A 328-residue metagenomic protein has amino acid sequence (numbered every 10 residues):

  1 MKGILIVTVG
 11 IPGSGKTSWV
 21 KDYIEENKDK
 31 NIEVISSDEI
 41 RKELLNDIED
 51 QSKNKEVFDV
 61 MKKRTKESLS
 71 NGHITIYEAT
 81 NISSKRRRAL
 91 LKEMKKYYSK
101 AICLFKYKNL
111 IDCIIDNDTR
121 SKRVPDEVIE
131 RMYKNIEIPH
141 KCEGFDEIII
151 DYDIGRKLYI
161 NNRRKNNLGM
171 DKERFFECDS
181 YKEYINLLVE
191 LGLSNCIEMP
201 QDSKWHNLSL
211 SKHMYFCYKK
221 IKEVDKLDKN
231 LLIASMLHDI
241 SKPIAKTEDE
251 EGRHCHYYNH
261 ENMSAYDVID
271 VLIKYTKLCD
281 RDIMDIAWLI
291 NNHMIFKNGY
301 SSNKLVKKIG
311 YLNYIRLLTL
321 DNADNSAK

Functional and structural regions predicted by a protein language model:
K2-V9, S14, D22, L110-N167: Conserved GTP-binding G-domain of TRAFAC-class P-loop NTPases and closely related GTPase folds
S18-H73, I114: Conserved substrate/cofactor phosphate-moiety recognition/catalytic segment in nucleotide-dependent phosphotransferases
D29-V34, A101-C103, E147-D151: Conserved beta-strand scaffold positions in the cores of enzyme catalytic domains, especially in NTP/NDP-utilizing
E39-R41, I82-S83, Y107-C113, R156: Conserved nucleotide-binding/hydrolysis micro-motifs of P-loop NTPases
K53-A101: Glycine-rich phosphate-binding loop used to anchor ATP phosphates in small-molecule kinases, encompassing both
Y97-D116: Conserved phosphate-donor/acceptor-positioning beta-strand/loop module used by diverse small-molecule
N161-R253: Acidic/His-rich, divalent-metal-binding segments that scaffold phosphate/diphosphate chemistry
K222-A327: Divalent metal-dependent catalytic cores for phosphoryl transfer on phosphate-bearing substrates
